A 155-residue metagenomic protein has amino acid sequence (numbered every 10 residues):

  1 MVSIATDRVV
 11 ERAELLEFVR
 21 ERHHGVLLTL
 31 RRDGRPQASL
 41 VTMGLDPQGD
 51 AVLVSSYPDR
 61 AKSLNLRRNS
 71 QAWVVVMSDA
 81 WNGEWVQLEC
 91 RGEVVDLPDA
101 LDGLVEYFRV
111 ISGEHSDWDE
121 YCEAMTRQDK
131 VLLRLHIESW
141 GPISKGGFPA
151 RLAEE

Functional and structural regions predicted by a protein language model:
M1-V10, E84-E155: Charged, gly/pro-rich active-site loop segments
M1-V26: Short, basic/aromatic recognition patches
E21-R22, N69, Q128: Structured helix-beta-strand junction loops
H23-H24, Q71, S116, W140: Generic structural signal for secondary-structure transition and capping sites
H23-P58, A72-V76, W85-L88: Short beta-strand segments
A80-W81: AMP-binding (ANL) adenylation modules
